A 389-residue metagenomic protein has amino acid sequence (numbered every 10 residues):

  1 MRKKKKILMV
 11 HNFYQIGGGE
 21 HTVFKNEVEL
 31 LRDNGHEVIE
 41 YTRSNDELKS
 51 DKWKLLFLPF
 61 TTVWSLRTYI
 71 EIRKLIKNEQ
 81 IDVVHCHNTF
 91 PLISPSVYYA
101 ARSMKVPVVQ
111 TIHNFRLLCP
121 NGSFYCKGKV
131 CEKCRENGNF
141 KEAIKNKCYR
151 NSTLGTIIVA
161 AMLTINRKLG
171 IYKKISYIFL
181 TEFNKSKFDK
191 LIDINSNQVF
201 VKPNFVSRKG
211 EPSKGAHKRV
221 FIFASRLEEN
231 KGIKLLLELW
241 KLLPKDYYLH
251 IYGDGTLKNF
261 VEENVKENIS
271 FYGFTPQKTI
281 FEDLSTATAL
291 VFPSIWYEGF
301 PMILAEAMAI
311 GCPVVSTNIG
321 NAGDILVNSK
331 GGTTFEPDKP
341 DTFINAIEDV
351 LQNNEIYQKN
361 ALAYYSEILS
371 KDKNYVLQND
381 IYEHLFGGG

Functional and structural regions predicted by a protein language model:
I76, F274, E282-A287: Short alpha-helical donor nucleotide-sugar binding micro-motif in glycosyltransferases
L117, E132-E211, F271: Donor nucleotide-sugar binding/catalytic pocket of nucleotide-sugar-dependent glycosyltransferases
I178, N204-V206, S213-K231, L237-K241 (+1 more regions): Conserved donor-binding/catalytic core segment of Leloir-type glycosyltransferases
N259-K278: Nucleotide-activated donor-binding/catalytic signature segment of Leloir-type glycosyltransferases, i.e., the conserved
G273, N328-P340, E348-N354: Conserved acidic donor-binding segment of nucleotide-sugar-dependent glycosyltransferases
F281, L304-A309, G323-D324: Short alpha-helical segment that forms part of, or immediately flanks, the ligand-binding pocket in carbohydrate-active
P313-S316: Short hydrophobic beta-strand element within catalytic cores of glycosyltransferases and related nucleotide-activated
E355-F386: A charged, aromatic-enriched C-terminal amphipathic alpha-helix characteristic of glycosyltransferases across folds
